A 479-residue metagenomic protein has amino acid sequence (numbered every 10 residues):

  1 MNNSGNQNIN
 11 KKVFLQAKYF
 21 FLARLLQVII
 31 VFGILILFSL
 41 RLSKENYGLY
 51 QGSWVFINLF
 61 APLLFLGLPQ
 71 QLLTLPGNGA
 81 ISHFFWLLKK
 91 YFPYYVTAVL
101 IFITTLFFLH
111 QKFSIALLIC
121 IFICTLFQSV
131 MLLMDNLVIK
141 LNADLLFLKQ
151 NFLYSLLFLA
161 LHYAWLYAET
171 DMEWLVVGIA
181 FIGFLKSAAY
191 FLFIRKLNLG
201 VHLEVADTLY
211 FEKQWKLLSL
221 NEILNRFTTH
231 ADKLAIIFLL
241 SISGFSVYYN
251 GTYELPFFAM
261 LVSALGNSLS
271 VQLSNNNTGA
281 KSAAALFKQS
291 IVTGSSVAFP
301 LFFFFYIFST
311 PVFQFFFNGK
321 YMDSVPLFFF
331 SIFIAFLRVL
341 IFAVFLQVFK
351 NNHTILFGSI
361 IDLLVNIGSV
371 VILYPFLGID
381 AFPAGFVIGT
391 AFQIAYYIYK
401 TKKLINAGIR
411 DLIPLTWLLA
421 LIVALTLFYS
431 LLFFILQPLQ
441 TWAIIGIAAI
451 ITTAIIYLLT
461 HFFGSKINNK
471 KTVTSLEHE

Functional and structural regions predicted by a protein language model:
M1-I30, Q71-L73, I81, L145 (+3 more regions): N-terminal membrane topogenesis motif
M1-I9, V13, I119, L145-Q150 (+6 more regions): Interhelical loop/hinge segments that connect adjacent transmembrane helices in multipass membrane
I9-P69, F158-L159, I179, G183 (+4 more regions): Signature of the first transmembrane helix
L15-V28, S53-A116, A280-L301, G358 (+1 more regions): Membrane-water interface segments that mark the loop-to-transmembrane alpha-helix transition
V31, L35, P62-A80, K140 (+3 more regions): Helix-loop junctions and terminal segments of transmembrane helices in multi-pass membrane transport/translocation
T74-I81, F127-Q150, I332-I361: Membrane-interface junctions at transmembrane-helix termini in multi-pass inner-membrane proteins
T97, I101-F108, A116, A168 (+2 more regions): Transmembrane alpha-helical segments of multi-pass transport proteins
L148-K196, I360-G368, I379-K402, I444-I456: Hydrophobic alpha-helical transmembrane segments
